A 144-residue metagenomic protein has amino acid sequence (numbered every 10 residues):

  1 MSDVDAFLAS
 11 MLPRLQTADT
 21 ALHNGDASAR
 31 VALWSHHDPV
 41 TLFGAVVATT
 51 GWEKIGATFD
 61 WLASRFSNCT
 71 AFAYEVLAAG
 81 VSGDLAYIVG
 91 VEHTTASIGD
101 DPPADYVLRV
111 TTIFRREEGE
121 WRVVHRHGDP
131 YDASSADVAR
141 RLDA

Functional and structural regions predicted by a protein language model:
L8, L12-P13, A27-V81, V91 (+1 more regions): A solvent-exposed, acidic/Ser-Thr-rich amphipathic alpha-helical stretch
V76, G83-L85, E118: Residue-level signal for tight coil/turn positions that link beta-strands
G90-S97: Generic short beta-strand segments
V107-D137: Short beta-strand edge/turn micro-motifs at domain boundaries
R141-A144: Extended, polar beta-sheet/loop recognition surfaces of beta-rich domains that mediate binding to diverse ligands
